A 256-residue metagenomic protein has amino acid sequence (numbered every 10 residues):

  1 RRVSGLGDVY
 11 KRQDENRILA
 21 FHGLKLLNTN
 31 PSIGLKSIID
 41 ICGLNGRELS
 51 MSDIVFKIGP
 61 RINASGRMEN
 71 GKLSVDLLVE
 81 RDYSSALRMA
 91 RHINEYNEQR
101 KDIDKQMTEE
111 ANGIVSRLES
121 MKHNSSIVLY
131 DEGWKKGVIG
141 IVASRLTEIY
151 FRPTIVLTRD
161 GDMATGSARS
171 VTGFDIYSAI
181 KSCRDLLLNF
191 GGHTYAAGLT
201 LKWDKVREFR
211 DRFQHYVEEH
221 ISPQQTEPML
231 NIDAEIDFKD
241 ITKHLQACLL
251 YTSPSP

Functional and structural regions predicted by a protein language model:
R1-Y10, Y251-P256: Single conserved hydrophobic/aromatic residue that forms the stacking wall/gate of nucleotide- or nucleobase-binding
S4, K11-K205: Hydrophobic helix-and-loop "lid/oligomerization" segment in the mid-to-C-terminal part of catalytic domains
I176, F209, T242-H244: Short acidic, gly/pro-rich beta-turn/loop elements at beta-sheet edges and active-site/ligand-binding grooves
I180-C183, R212-Y216: Short amphipathic alpha-helices in soluble, non-transmembrane regions that often serve as interface/regulatory elements
Y195, F209-F213: Phosphate/diphosphate-binding loops
Y216-S253: A contiguous loop/helix-start segment that scaffolds small-molecule binding in enzyme catalytic cores
